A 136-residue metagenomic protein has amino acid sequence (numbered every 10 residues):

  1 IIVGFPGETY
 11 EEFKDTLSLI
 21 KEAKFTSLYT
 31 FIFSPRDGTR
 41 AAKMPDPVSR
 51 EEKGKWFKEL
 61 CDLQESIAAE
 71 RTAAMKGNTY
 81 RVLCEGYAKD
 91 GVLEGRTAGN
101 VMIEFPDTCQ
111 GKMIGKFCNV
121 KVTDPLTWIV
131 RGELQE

Functional and structural regions predicted by a protein language model:
I1-T39, E59-A68: Conserved C-terminal portion of the radical SAM core fold that forms the substrate/S-adenosylmethionine-binding
I32, K43-E136: Terminal RNA-binding accessory module
